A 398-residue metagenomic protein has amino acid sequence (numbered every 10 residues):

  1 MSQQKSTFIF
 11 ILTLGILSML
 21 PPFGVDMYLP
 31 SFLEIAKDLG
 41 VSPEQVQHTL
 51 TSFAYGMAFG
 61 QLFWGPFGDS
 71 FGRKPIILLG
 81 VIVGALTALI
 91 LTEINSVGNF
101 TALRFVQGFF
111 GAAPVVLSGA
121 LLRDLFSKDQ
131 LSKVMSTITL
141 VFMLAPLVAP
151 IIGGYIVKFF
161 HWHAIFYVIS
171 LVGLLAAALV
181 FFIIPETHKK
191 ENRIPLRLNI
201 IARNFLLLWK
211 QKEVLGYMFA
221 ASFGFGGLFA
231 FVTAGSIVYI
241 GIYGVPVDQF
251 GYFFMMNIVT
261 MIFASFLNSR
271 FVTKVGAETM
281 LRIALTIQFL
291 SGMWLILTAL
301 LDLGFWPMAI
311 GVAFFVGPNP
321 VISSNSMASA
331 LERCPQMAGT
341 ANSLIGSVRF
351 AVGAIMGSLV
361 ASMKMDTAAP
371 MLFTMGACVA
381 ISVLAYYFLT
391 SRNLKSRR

Functional and structural regions predicted by a protein language model:
S2-Q3, T187-Y217: Juxtamembrane intracellular "pre-TM" segments in multi-pass secondary transporters
G40, G72, E93-N99, F110 (+2 more regions): Helix-breaking motifs and short loop linkers at transmembrane-helix boundaries and internal kinks in secondary membrane
F59-G98: Conserved MFS/SLC helix-loop-helix module at the cytosolic interface between two early adjacent transmembrane helices
V83, T87-I90, G98-V106, W306-V312: Paired small-residue
V97, L103-L144: Cytoplasmic helix-loop-helix junction between adjacent transmembrane helices in 12-TM secondary transporters
N99, F126, S136-F182: Helix-loop-helix hairpin linking two adjacent transmembrane segments in secondary transporters
T279-N325: C-terminal transmembrane helical hairpin of 12-TM major facilitator-type secondary transporters
M327-A369, T374-M375: A late C-terminal transmembrane helix in Major Facilitator Superfamily
